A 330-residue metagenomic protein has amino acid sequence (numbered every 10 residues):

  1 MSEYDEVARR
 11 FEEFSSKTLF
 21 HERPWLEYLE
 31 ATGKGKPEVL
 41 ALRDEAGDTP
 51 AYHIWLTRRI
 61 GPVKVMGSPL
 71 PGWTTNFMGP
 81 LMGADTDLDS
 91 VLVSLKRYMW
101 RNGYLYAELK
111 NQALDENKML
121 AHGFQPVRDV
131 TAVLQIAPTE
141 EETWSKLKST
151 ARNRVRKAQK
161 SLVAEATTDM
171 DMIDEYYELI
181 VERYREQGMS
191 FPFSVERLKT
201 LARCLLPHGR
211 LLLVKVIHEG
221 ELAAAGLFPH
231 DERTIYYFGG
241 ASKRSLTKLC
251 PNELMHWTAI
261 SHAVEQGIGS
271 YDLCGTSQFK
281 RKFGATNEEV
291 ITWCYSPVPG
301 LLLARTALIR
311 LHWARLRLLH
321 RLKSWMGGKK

Functional and structural regions predicted by a protein language model:
M1-V63, N111-K248: A conserved beta-strand-loop-helix scaffold within acyl/acetyltransferase catalytic domains
K36, G103-L105, G267: Short loop/turn motifs at secondary-structure junctions
V39, T57, K118-E142, Q266-K330: Active-site/acyl-donor-binding loops of N-acyltransferases
A41, Y52, I60, T75 (+3 more regions): Aromatic (often tryptophan-rich) hydrophobic motifs at membrane interfaces
R58-F77: Conserved acyl-donor/pantetheine-binding loop and adjacent beta-alpha core of acyl/acetyltransferases and related
P71-A113: A gly/proline- and charged-residue-enriched helix-loop-helix capping module
A107-E108, G188, G269-D272: Short catalytic-loop micro-motif centered on adjacent basic/acidic residues
